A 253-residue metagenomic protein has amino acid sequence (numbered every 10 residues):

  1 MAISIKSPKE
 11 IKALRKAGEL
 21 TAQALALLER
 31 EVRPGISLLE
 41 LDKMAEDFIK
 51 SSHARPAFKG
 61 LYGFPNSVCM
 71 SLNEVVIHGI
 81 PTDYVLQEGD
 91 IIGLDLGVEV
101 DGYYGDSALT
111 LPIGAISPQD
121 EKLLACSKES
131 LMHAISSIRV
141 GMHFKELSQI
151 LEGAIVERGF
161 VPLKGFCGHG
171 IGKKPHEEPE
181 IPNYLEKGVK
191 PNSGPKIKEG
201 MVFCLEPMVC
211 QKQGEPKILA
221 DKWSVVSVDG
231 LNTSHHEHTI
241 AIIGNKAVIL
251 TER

Functional and structural regions predicted by a protein language model:
M1-R253: Active-site neighborhoods and metal-handling regions in enzymes and metal-associated proteins
